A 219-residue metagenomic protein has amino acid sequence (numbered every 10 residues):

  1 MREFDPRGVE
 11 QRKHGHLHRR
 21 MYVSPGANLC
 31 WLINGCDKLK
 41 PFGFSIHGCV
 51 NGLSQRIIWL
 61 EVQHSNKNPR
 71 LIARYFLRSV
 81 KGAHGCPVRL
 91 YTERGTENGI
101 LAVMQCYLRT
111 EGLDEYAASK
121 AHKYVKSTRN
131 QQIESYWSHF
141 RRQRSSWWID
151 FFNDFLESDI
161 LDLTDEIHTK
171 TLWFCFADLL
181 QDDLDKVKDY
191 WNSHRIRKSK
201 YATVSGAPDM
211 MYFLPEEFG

Functional and structural regions predicted by a protein language model:
R2-K13, H18-N192, I196-Y201: RNase H-like DDE/DDD metal-dependent nuclease/strand-transfer catalytic core used by mobile genetic elements
D189-G219: Long, compositionally biased intrinsically disordered regions
